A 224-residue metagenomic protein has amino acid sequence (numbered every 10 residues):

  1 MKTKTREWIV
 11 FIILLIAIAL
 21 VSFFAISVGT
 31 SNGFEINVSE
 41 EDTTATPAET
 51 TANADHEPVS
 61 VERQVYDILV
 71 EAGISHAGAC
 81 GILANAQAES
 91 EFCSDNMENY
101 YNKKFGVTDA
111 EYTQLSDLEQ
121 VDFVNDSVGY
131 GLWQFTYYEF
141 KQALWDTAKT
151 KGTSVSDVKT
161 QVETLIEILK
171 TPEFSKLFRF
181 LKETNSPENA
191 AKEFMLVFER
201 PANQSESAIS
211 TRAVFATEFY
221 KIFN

Functional and structural regions predicted by a protein language model:
K2, R6-N37, K141-N224: Non-catalytic cell-wall polysaccharide-engagement segments
R6, S39-E41, A48, A88 (+1 more regions): Intrinsic disorder/low-complexity signal
V10-E71: N-terminal export signals and maturation junctions of secreted/periplasmic proteins
E40-T46, C80-I82, L144: Generic signature of intrinsically disordered, low-complexity, basic-rich segments and short cationic peptides
T46-Q64, S90-K182: Peptidoglycan-targeting cell-wall enzymes and recognition modules
R63-Y66, A79-A84, E188-K192, A213: Short, well-structured alpha-helical segments
I74: Cell wall/extracellular polymer interaction/catalysis modules
A77-C93, Y100, M195: Short, functionally critical alpha-helical segments immediately adjacent to catalytic or ligand/cofactor-binding
